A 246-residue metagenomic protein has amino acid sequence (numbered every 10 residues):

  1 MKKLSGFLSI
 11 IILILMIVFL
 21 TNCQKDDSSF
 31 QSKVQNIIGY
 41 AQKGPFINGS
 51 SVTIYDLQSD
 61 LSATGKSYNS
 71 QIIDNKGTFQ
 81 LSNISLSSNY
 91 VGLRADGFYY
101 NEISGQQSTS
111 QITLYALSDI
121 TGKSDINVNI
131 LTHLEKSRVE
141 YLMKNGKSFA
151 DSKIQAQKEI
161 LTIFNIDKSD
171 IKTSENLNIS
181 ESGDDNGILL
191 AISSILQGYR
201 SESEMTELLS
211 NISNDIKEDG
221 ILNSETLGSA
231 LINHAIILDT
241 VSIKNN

Functional and structural regions predicted by a protein language model:
M1-I10: Bacterial N-terminal signal peptides that target proteins for export
I10-M16: Hydrophobic alpha-helical signal peptides and transmembrane signal-/tail-anchor segments that drive secretory-pathway
V18-N22: C-terminal motif of bacterial Sec signal peptides marking the signal peptidase cleavage site
Q24-N246: Feature for extracytoplasmic/surface-facing segments of secreted or surface-associated proteins, emphasizing
